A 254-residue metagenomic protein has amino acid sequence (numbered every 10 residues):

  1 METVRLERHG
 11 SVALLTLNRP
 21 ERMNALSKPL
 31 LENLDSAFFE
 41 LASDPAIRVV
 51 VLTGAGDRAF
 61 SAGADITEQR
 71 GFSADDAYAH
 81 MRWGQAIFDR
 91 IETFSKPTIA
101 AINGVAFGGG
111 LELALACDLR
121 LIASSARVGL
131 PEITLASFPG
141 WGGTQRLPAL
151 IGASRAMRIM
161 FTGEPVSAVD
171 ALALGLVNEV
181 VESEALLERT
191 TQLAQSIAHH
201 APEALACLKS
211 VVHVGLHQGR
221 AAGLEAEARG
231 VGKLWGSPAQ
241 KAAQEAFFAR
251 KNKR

Functional and structural regions predicted by a protein language model:
M1-E2, Q244-R254: Terminal low-complexity tails and localization/encapsulation signals of metabolic enzymes
M1-T53, D75, D89: Conserved CoA-thioester-binding segment of acyl-CoA-metabolizing enzymes
L15, R19, L34, L52 (+7 more regions): Terminal peptide-recognition signature
P20, L121-A126, V177-E225, K233-P238 (+1 more regions): C-terminal long alpha-helix characteristic of the crotonase
A37, I87, T162, L176 (+5 more regions): A ubiquitous structural signal for well-ordered alpha-helices
V49, R90-P202: Crotonase-fold acyl-CoA enzyme core
G54-D89, A106, G219: Glycine- (often His-adjacent) and acidic-residue-rich active-site loop that binds/positions the CoA thioester
I66, G84, F88, T144 (+4 more regions): A general structural signal for well-ordered alpha-helical segments in protein cores
